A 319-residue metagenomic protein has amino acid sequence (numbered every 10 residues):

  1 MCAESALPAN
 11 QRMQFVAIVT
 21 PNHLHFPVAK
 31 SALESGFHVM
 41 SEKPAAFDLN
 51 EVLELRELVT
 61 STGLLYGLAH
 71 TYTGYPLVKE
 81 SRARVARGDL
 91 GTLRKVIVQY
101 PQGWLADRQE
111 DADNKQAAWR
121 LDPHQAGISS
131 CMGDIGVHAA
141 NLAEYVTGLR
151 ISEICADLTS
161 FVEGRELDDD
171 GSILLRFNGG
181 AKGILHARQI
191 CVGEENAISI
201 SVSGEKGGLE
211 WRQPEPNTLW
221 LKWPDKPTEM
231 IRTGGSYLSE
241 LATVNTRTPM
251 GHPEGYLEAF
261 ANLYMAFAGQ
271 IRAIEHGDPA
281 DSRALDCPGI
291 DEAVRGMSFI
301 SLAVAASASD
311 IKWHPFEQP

Functional and structural regions predicted by a protein language model:
M1-L58: Beta-loop-alpha module in the N-terminal Rossmann-like domain of NAD(P)-dependent dehydrogenases, especially those
F15-A17, N262, A266-P319: C-terminal helix-rich "cap/oligomerization" subdomain common to oxidoreductases
L24, P44, G67-G74: Rossmann-like NAD(P)(H) cofactor-binding subdomain of soluble oxidoreductases
S35-F37, T62-L64, A181: A short helix->loop->beta-strand "cap" motif at the edges of active sites that frequently abuts
S41, Y66-L68, W211: Hydrophobic residues in well-ordered beta-strands that form the structural core
L65, Y72-R165, L219, D310: Predominantly a Rossmann-like dinucleotide-binding segment in NAD(P)-dependent oxidoreductases
T71, D111, Y145, S172 (+2 more regions): C-terminal glycine/acidic-rich active-site capping loop/insertion
I135-G208, Q213-N217: Glycine-rich, aromatic-lined ligand/substrate-binding cores of catalytic and carbohydrate-binding domains
